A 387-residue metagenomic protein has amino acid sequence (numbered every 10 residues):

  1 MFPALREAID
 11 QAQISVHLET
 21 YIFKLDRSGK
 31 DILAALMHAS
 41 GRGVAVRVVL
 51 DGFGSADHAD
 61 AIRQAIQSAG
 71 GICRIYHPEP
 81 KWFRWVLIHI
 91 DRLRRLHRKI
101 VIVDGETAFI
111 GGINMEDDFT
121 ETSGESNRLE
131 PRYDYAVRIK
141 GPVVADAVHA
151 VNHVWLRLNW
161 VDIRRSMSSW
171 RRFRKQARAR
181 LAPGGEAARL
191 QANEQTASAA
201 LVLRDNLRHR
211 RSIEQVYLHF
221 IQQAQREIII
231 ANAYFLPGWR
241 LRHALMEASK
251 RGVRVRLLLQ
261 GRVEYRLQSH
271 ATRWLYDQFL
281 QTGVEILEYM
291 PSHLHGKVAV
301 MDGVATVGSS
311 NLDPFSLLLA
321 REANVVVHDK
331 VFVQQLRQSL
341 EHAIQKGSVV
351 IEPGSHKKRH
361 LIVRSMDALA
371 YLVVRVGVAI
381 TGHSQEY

Functional and structural regions predicted by a protein language model:
M1-Y387: Charged, low-complexity intrinsically disordered terminal segments
